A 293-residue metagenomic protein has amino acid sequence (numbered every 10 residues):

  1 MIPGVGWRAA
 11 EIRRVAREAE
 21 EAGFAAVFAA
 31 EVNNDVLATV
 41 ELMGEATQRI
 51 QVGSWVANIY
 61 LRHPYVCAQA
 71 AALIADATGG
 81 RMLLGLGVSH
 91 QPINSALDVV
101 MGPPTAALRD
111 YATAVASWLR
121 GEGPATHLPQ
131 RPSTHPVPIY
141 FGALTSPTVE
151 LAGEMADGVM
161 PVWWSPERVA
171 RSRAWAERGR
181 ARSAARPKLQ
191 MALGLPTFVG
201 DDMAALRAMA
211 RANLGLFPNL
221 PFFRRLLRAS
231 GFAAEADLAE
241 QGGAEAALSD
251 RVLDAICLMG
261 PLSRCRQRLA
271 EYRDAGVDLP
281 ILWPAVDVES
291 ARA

Functional and structural regions predicted by a protein language model:
M1-A293: Active-site-adjacent structural elements that line small-molecule/cofactor binding pockets in enzymes
